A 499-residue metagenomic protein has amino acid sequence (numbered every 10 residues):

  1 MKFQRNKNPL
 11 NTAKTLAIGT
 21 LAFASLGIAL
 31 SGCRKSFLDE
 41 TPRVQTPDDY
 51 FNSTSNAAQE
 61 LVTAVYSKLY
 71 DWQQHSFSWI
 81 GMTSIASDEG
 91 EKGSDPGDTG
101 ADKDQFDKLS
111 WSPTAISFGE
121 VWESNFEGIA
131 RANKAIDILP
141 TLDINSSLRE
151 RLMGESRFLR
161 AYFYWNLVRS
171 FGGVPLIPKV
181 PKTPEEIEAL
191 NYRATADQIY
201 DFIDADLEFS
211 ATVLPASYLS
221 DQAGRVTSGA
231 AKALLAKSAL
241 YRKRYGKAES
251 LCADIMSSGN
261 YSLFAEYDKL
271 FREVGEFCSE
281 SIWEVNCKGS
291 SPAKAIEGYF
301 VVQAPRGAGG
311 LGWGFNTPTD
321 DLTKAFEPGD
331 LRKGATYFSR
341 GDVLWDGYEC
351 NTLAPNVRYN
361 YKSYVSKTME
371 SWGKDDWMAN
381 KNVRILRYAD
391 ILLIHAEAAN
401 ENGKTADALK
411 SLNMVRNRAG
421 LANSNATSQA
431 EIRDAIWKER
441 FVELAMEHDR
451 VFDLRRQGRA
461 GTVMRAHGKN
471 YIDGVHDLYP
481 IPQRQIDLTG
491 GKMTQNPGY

Functional and structural regions predicted by a protein language model:
K2-R5, L26-S53, I203, A236 (+3 more regions): Bacterial Sec-dependent N-terminal signal peptides
C33-G81, V475, P482-Y499: Membrane-proximal, proline-rich intrinsically disordered regions
C33-R34, Y66, A86, G90-G97 (+8 more regions): Long, intrinsically disordered, low-complexity segments
N56-T63, S67-Q73, P96-F171, A194-Q198 (+4 more regions): Conserved, well-structured interaction surfaces
D98, D102-S110, F326-Y388: Flexible, polar/acidic helix-loop-strand segments at domain edges
